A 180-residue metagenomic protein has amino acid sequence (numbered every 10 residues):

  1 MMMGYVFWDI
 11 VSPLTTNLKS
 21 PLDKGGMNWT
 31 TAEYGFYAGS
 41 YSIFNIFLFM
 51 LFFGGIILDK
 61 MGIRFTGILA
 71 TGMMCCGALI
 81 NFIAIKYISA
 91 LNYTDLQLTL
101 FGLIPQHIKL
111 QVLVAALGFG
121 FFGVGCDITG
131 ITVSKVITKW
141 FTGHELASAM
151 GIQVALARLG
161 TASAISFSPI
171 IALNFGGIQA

Functional and structural regions predicted by a protein language model:
M1-D23, T31: Extracytoplasmic
M2, F36-I43, G72, G120 (+2 more regions): Transmembrane alpha-helical cores of Major Facilitator Superfamily
Y5, D9, H107, Q111 (+2 more regions): Small-residue-rich segments within alpha-helical transmembrane domains of MFS-like 12-TM solute carriers
G39-I56: Central cavity-lining transmembrane alpha-helices of secondary-active solute carriers, predominantly the Major
G72-H107: C-terminal ends and interior cores of transmembrane alpha-helices in multi-pass membrane transporters/permeases
G118-L156: Cytoplasmic helix-loop-helix junction between adjacent transmembrane helices in 12-TM secondary transporters
Q153-A180: Helix-loop-helix hairpin linking two adjacent transmembrane segments in secondary transporters
